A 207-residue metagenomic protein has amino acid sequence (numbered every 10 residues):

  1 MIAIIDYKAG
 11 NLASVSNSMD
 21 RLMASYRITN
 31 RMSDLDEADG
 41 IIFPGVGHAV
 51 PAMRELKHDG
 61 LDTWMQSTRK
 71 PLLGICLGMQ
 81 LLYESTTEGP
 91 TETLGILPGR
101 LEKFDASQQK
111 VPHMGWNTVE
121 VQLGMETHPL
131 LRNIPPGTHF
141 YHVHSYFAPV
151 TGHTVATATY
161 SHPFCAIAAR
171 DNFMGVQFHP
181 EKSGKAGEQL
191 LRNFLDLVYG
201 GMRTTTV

Functional and structural regions predicted by a protein language model:
M1, R27-E37: Short acidic low-complexity segments
I2-A24, P180-K182: N-terminal beta1-alpha1 ligand-phosphate binding loop
S18-S25, A49-R54, T118-E120: Short, flexible loop segments at the rims of nucleotide/cofactor-binding pockets, characterized by
D34-L35, W64, I167: Structural alpha-helical scaffold elements that stabilize or flank donor/cofactor-binding regions in carbohydrate
A38-D39, R69, P98, T138: Short, well-ordered alpha-helix to beta-strand connector turns
I42-P44: Structural motif
G47-W116: Cysteine-nucleophile active-site neighborhood
S67, L101-V207: Amide-donor transfer/coupling interface in amidating biosynthetic enzymes
